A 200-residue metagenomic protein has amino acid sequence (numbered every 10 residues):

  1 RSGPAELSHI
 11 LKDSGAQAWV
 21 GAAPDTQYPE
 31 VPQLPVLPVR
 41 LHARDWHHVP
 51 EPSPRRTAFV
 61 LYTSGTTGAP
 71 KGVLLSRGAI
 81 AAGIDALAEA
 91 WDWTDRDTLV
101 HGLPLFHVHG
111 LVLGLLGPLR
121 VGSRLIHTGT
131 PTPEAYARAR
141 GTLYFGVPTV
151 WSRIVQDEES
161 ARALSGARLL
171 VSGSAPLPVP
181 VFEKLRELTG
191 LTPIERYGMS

Functional and structural regions predicted by a protein language model:
R1-A18, K71-L74, H101, S123-T130 (+1 more regions): Short beta-strand->loop structural element characteristic of the AMP-binding/adenylate-forming
R1-P50: Structural core segment of the AMP-binding/adenylate-forming
P24, G78, T149-S152, A175-P176: Alpha-helix/helix-capping structural signal
R44-Y62, A69, D92-T98: Conserved pre-ATP/AMP-binding loop-to-beta segment of ANL
T57, T63-T66, L99, L105 (+4 more regions): Conserved S/T- and glycine-rich ATP-binding loop of Class I adenylate-forming
A58-D85: Conserved AMP-binding A3 loop
A81-T98, F106-T142, D157-E158: Conserved AMP-binding/adenylation subdomain of ANL enzymes
G141-G146, V155-S200: Gly/Ser/Thr-rich phosphate-binding loop
